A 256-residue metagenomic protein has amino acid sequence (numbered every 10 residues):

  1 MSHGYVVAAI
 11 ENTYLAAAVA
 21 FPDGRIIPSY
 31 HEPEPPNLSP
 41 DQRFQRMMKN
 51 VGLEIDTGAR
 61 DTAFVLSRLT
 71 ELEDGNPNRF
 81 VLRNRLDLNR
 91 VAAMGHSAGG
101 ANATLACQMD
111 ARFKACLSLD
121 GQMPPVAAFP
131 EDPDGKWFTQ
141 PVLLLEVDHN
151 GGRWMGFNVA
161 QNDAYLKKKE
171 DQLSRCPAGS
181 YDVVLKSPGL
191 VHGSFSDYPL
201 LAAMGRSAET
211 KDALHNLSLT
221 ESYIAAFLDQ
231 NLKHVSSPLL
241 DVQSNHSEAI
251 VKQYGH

Functional and structural regions predicted by a protein language model:
M1-Q42, Y181-V184, P188: Active-site machinery of serine-nucleophile hydrolases
I10, A18-D23, L105-A106, A128-F129 (+2 more regions): Short, solvent-exposed loop/turn and secondary-structure capping segments
A20-L88: Alpha/beta-hydrolase active-site loop
T62, V91, V184, L228: Divalent metal-coordination and catalytic microenvironments
V65-K136: Primarily recognizes the serine-hydrolase "nucleophile elbow" in alpha/beta-hydrolase and SGNH/GDSL folds
K114-H192: The feature captures the conserved acid-bearing segment of alpha/beta-hydrolase catalytic domains
S187-H256: Alpha/beta-hydrolase-fold serine-hydrolase catalytic core, especially in secreted/extracellular enzymes
